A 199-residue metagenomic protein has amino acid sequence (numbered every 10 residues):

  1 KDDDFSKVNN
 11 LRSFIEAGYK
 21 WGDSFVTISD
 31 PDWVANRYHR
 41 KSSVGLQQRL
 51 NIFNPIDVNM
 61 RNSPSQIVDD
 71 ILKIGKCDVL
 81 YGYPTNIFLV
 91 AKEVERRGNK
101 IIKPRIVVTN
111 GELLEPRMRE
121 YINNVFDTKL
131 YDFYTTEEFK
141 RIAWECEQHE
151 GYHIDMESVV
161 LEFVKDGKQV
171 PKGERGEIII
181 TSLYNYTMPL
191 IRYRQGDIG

Functional and structural regions predicted by a protein language model:
K1, F25, I122: Hydrophobic/aromatic pocket-lining and membrane-interface residues
D2-G18: Conserved structural elements of the adenylate-forming
R12-A17, I28-P31, E93, V125: Mid-sequence acidic-hydrophobic segments that form the walls of catalytic/ligand-binding cavities or oligomerization
I15-K20, D70-K73: Short, charge-rich binding segments
G18-Y38: Carboxylate/His-rich catalytic cores and anion/metal-binding grooves
Y38-V44: Short, flexible, mixed-charge acidic loops at enzyme active sites
V44-G199: Active-site glycine/GP-rich loop and adjacent strand/helix microenvironment that borders small-molecule binding pockets
